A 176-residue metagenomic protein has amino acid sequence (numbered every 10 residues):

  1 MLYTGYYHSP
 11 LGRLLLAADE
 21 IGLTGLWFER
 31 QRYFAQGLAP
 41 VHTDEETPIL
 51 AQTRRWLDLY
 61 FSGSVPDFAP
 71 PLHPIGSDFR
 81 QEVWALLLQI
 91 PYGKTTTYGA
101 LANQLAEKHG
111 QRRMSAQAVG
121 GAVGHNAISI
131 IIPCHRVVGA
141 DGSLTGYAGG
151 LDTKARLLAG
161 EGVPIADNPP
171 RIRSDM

Functional and structural regions predicted by a protein language model:
M1-T24, D167: DNA-contacting interfaces and partner/effector-binding or oligomerization modules in DNA-centric proteins
G5-P10, S64-M176: Nucleic acid-binding interface residues in structured DNA/RNA-binding domains, emphasizing the DNA-engaging scaffolds
L15-L16, G25, T97, G146: A sequence-level detector of short linear motifs
A18-A69: Compact structured core domains
